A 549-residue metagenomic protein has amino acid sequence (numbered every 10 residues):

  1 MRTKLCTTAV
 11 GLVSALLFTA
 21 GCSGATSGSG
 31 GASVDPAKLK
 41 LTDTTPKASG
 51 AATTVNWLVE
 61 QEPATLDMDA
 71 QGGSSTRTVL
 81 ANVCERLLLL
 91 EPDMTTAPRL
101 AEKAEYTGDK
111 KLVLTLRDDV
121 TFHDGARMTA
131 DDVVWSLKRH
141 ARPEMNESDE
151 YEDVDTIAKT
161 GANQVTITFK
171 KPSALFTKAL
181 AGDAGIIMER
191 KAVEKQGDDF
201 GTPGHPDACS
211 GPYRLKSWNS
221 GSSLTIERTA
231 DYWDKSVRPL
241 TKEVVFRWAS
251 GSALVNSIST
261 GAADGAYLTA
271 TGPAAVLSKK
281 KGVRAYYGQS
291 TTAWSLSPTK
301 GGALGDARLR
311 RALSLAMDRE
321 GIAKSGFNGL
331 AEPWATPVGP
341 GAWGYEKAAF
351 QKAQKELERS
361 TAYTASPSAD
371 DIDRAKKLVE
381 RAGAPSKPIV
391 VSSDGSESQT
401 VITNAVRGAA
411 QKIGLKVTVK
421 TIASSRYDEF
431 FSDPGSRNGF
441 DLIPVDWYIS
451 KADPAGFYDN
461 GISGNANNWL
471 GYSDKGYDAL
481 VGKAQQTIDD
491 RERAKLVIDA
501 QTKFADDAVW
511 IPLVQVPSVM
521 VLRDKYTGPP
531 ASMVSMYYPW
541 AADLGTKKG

Functional and structural regions predicted by a protein language model:
D43, A48, T418-T421, S425-D428 (+2 more regions): Extracytoplasmic/peripheral linker and loop segments enriched in polar/acidic and small residues with frequent Thr/Pro
G50, E105, V113, D149-V193 (+1 more regions): Surface-exposed binding/hinge segments that line and control ligand-binding clefts or catalytic entry sites
N56-W57, G125, G408-I462, L496: Periplasmic binding protein-like
L58-G108, K138, A208-C209: N-terminal lobe/hinge region of extracytoplasmic solute-binding protein
G182-S236, E243: Gly/Pro-rich hinge or "lid" segments in bacterial periplasmic/extracellular proteins
A230-V276: Ligand-site clamp/hinge motif
A307-G408, K547-K548: Append "and occasionally in soluble cytosolic enzymes with long acidic Gly/Pro-rich linkers
M520-G549: Long beta-strand-rich cores associated with HINT superfamily self-processing modules
